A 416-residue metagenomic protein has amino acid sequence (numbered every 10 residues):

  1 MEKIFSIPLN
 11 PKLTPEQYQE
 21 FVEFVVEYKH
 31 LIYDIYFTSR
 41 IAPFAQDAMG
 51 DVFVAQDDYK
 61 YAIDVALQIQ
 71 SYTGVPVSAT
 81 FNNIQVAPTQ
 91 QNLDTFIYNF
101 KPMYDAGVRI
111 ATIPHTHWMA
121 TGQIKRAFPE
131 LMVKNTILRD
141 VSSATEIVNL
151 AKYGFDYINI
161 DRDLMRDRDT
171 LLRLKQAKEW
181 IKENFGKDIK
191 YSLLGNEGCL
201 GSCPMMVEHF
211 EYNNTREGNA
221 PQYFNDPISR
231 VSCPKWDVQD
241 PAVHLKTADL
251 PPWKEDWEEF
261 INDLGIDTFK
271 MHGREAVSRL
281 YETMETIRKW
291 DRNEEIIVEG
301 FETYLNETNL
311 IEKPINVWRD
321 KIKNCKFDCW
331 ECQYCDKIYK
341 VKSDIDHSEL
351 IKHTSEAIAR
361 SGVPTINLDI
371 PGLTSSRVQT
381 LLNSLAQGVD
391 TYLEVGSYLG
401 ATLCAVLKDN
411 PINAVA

Functional and structural regions predicted by a protein language model:
M1-E146, D156-H353: Active-site pocket-lining/capping segments in soluble small-molecule metabolic enzymes
E27, K152, D156-N159, T391 (+1 more regions): Intrinsically disordered, low-complexity N-terminal regions enriched in serine/proline/glycine with scattered basic
H353-A416: A short alpha-helical cap/connector motif
